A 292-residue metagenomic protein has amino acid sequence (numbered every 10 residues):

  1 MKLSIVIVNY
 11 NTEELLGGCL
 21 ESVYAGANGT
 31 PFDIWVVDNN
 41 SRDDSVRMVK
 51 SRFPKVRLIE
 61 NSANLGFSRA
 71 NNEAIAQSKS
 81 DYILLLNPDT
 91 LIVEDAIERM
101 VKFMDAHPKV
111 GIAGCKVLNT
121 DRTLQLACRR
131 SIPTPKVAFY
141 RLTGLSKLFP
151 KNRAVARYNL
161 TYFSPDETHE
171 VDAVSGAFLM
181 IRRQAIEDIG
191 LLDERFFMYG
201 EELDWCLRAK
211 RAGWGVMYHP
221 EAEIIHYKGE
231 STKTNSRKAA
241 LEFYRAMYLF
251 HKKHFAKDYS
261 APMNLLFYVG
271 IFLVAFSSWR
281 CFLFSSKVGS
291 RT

Functional and structural regions predicted by a protein language model:
E21-P31: Short, acidic, metal-binding catalytic loop of nucleotide-sugar glycosyltransferases
S22, D38-V46, A63: A conserved acidic beta->alpha catalytic loop
E60-S78, R99: Glycine-rich, basic loop-to-helix element that forms the pyrophosphate-binding segment of sugar-nucleotide handling
I83: Short aromatic/hydrophobic "clamp" motif used to bind/position activated sugar donors
V93-A127: Conserved donor NDP-sugar-binding/catalytic core segment of glycosyltransferases
I132-V171: Short, flexible, basic/aromatic active-site loop/helix in glycosyltransferases
F163-E223: A short, conserved alpha-helix in the catalytic core of glycosyltransferases
L207-S285: Active-site-adjacent helix/loop segment of glycosyltransferases that harbors family-specific signature motifs
